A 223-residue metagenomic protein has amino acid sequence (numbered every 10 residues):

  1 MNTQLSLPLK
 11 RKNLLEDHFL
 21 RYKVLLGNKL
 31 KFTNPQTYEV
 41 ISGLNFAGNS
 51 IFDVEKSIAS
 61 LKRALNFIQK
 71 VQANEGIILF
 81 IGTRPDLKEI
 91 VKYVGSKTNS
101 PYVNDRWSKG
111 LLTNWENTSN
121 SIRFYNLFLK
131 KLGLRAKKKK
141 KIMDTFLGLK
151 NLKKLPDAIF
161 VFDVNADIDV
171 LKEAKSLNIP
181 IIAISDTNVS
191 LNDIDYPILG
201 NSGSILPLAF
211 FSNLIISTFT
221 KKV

Functional and structural regions predicted by a protein language model:
N2-A158, D163-V223: Ribosome large-subunit tunnel/peptidyl-transferase-proximal elements
